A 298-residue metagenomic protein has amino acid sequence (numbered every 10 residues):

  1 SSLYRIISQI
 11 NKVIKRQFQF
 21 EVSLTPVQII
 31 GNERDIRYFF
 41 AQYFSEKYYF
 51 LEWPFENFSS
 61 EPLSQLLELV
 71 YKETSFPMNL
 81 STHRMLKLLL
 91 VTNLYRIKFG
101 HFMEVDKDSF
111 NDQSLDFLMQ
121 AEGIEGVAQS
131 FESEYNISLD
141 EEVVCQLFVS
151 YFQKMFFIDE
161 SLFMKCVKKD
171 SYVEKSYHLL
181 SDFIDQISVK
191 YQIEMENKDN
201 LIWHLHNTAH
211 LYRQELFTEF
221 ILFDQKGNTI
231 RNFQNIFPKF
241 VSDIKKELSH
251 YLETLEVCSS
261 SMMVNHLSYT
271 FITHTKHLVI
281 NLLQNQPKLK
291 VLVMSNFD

Functional and structural regions predicted by a protein language model:
S1-D298: A cross-family "folded-core" feature that marks the main globular domain of proteins
